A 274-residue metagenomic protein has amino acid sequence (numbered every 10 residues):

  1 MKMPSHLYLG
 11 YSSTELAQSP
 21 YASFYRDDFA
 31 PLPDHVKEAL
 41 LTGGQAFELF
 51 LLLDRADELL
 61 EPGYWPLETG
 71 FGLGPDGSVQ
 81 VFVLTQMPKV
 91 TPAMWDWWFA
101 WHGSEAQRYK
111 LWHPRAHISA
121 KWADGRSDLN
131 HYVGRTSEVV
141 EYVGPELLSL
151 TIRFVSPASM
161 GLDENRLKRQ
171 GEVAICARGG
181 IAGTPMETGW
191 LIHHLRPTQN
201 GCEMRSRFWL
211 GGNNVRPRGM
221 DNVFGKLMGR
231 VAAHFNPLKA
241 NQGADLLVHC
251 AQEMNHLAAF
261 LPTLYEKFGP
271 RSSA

Functional and structural regions predicted by a protein language model:
K2-P75, T198-A274: Terminal "cap-and-tail" regions of soluble proteins that handle hydrophobic small molecules
L52, Q80-F82, M186-I192: Short, surface-exposed coil-to-beta transition loops
L73-M94: Terminal, regulation- and interaction-focused segments at domain boundaries
T85, W190-P197, F208-W209: Hydrophobic/aromatic beta-strand elements that line small-molecule binding cavities or substrate pockets in beta-rich
P88-W112: Amphipathic alpha-helical segments
K89, E164-Q170, H194-E203: A short, structured loop/turn motif at beta-sheet edges
R108-I118, R271-S272: Short, glycine/acidic-rich hinge or "gate" loops at secondary-structure transitions that mediate conformational
P114-M186: Glycine-rich portal/gate segments that line the openings of hydrophobic small-molecule binding cavities
